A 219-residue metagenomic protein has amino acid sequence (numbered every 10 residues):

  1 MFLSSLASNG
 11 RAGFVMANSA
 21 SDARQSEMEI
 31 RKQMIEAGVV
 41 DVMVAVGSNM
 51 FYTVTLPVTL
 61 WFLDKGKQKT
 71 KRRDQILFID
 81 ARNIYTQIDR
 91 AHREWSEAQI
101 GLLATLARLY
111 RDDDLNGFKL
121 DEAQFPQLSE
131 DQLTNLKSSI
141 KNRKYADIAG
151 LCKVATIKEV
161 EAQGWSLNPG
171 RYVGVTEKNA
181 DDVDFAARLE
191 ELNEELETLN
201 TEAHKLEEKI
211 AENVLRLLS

Functional and structural regions predicted by a protein language model:
M1-L218: A conserved structural/catalytic subdomain of Rossmann-like adenosyl-cofactor enzymes
